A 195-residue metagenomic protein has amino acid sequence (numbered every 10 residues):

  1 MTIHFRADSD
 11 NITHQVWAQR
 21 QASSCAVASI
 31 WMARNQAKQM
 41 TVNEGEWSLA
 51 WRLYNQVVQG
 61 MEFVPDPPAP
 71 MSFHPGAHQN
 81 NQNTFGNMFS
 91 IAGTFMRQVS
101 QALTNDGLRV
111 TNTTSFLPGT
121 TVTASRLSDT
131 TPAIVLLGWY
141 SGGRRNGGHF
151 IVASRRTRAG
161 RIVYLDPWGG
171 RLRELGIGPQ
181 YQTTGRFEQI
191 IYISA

Functional and structural regions predicted by a protein language model:
M1-V64: Active-site nucleophile-adjacent alpha helix/oxyanion-hole segment immediately C-terminal to the catalytic cysteine
A7-S9, L53-A195: Conserved active-site-adjacent core of cysteine acyl-enzyme catalytic domains
